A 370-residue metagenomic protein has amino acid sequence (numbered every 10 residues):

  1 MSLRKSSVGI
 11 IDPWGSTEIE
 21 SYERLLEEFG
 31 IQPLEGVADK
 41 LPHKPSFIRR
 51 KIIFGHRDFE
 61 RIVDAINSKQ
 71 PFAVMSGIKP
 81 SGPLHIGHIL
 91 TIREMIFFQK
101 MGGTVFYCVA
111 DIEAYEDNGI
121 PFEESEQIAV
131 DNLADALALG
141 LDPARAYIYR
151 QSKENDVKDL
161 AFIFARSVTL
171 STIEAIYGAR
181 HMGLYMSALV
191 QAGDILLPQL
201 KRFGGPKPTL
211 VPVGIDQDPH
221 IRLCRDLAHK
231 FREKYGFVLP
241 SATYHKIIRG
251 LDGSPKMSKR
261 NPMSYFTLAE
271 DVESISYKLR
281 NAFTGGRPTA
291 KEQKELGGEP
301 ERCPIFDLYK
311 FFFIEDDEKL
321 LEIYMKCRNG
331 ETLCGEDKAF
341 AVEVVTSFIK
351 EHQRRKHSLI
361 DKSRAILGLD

Functional and structural regions predicted by a protein language model:
M1-I78, R225-R280, G286-P288, E292 (+1 more regions): Non-catalytic terminal extensions that flank enzyme cores
S2-A73, P80-Q199, R354: N-terminal Rossmann-like or analogous alpha/beta NTP/dinucleotide-binding catalytic cores that position adenine
L84-I89, I96, I120-E124, H181-I247 (+3 more regions): Structured ligand/cofactor/substrate-binding pocket environments in proteins
K100, L137, L141, A165-T169 (+5 more regions): Hydrophobic/aromatic-lined pockets within catalytic cores
E126-A134, D159-T172, L197-P212, P262 (+2 more regions): A short, terminal or domain-edge coil/loop segment
D156-F162, R222-L223, D252-P255: Short, solvent-exposed polar/charged micro-motifs at secondary-structure junctions
